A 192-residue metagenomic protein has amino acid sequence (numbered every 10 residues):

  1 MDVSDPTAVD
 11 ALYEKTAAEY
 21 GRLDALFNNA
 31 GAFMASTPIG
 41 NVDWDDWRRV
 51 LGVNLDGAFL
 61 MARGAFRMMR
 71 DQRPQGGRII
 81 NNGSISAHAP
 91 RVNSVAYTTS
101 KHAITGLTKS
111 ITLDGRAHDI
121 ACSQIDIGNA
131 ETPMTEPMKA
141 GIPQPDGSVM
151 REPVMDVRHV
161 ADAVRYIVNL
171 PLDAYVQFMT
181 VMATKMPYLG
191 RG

Functional and structural regions predicted by a protein language model:
M1-L12, W44: The beta1-alpha1 cofactor-binding region of Rossmann-like NAD(H)/NADP(H)-dependent oxidoreductases
T37-I39, D46-R48: Substrate-binding pocket helix/loop in short-chain dehydrogenase/reductase
G40, A89-V95, E152: Active-site loop immediately N-terminal to the catalytic Tyr-X3-Lys motif of short-chain dehydrogenase/reductase
A62, S100: Active-site helix of classical SDR
R67, L113-R116: Alpha-helical segment proximal to the catalytic Tyr-Lys
S84: Residue(s) in the substrate-gating loop at a strand-loop-helix junction that position the organic substrate next
Q124-I125, P143-L189: C-terminal helical subdomain
